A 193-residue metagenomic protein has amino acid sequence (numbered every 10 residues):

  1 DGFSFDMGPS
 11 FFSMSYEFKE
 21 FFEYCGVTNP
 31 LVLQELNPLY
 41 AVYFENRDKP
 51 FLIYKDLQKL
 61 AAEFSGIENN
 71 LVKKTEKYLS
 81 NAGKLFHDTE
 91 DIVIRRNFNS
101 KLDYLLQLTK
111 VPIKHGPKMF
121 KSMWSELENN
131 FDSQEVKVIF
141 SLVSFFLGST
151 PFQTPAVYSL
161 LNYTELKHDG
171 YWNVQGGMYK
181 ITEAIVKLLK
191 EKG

Functional and structural regions predicted by a protein language model:
D1-H87: N-terminal glycine-rich phosphate/pyrophosphate-binding loop and immediately adjacent elements
K19, S125, E183: Active-site phosphate/pyrophosphate- and oxyanion-stabilizing loops and adjacent acidic/basic residues in soluble
F22, T154-Y158: A short mid-domain helix/strand-loop element embedded in enzyme catalytic domains that forms or borders the active-site
E23, N129, K190: Short polybasic/polar patches that bind polyanions
V27, T150-P151, L166-D169: Short helix-capping/linker segments at secondary-structure and domain boundaries
R47-P155: Rossmann-like flavin
L160-G193: Helical element adjacent to the flavin cofactor pocket in flavoenzyme catalytic cores
